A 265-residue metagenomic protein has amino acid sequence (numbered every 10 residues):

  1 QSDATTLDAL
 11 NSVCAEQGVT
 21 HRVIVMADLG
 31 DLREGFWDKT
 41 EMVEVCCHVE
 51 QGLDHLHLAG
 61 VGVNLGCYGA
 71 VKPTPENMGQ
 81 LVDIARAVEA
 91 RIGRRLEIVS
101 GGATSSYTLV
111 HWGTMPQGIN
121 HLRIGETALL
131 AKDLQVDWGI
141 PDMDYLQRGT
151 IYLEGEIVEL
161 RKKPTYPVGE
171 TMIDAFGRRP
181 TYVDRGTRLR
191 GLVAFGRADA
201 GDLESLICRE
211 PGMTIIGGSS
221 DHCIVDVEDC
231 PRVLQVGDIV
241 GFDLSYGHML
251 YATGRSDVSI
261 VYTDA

Functional and structural regions predicted by a protein language model:
Q1-A87, R91-I92: Active-site-proximal beta-alpha core segment in soluble small-molecule metabolic enzymes
M78-A265: Active-site anion/phosphate-binding pocket segments in diverse small-molecule metabolic enzymes
